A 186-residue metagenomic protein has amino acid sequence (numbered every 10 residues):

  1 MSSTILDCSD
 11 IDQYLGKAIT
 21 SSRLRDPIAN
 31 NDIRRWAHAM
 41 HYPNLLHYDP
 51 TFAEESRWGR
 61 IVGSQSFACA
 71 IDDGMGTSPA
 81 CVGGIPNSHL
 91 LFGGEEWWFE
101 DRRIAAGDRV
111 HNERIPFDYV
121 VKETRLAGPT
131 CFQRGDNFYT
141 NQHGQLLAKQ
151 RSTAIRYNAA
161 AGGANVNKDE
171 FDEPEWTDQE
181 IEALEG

Functional and structural regions predicted by a protein language model:
M1-G94, V166-G186: Hot-dog-fold acyl-thioester-processing enzymes
M1-Q13, G93-G94, F99-G186: HotDog/MaoC-like acyl-thioester-processing domains
